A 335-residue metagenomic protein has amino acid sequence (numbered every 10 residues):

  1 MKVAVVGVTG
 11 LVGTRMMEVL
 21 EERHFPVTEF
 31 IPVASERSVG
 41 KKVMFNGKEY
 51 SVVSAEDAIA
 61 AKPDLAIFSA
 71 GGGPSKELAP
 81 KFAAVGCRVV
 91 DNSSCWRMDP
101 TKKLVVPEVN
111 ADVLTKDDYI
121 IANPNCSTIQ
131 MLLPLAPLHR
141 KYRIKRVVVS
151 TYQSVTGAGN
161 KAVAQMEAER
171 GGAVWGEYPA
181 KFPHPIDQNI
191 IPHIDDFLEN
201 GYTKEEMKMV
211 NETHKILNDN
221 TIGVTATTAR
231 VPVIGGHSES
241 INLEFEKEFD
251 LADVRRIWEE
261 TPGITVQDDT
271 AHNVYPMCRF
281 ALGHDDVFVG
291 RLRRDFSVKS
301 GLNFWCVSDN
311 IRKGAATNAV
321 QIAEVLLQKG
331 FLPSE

Functional and structural regions predicted by a protein language model:
M1-I186, T221-G223, R256, V287-F288 (+4 more regions): N-terminal Rossmann-like NAD(P) cofactor-binding subdomain of oxidoreductases, focused on the glycine-rich
A66, V155-E335: Charged docking surfaces used in two-component/phosphorelay signaling
